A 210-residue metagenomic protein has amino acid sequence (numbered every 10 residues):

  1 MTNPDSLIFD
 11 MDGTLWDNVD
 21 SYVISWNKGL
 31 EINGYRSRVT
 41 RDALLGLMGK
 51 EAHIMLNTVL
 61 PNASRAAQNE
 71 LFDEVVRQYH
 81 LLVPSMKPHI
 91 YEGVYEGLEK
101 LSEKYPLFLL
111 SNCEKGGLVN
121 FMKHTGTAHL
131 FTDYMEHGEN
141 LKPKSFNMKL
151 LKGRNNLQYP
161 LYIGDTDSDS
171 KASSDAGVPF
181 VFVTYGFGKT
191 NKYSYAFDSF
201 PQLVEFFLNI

Functional and structural regions predicted by a protein language model:
M1-P4, K115, V119-I210: Asp-based, Mg2+/Mn2+-dependent phosphohydrolase catalytic module
T2-E92: N-terminal helical cap/lid subdomain that shapes the substrate entry/recognition surface in HAD-like hydrolases
D10, T14, S111, D165: Conserved G/P- and acidic residue-centered "switch" motifs that form tight phosphate/ATP-binding loops in soluble
D17, L109-S111, F182: Hydrophobic residues in well-ordered beta-strands that form the structural core
S25, G29, L71, Q78 (+4 more regions): A ubiquitous structural signal for well-ordered alpha-helices
L47, L110-N112, I163: Structural motif
L81-L109, K115, V119, S145: Short, acidic loop-to-helix structural element flanking the phosphoryl-transfer center in phosphate-processing enzymes
